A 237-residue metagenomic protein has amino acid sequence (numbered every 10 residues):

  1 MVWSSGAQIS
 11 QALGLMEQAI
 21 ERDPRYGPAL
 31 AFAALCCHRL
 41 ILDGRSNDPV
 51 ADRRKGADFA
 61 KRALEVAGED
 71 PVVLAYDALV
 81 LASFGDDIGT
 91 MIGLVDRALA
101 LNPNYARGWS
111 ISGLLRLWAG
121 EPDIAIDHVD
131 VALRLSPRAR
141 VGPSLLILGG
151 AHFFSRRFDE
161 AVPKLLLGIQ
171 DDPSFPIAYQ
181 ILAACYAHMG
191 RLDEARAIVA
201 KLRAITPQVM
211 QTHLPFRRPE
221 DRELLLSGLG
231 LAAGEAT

Functional and structural regions predicted by a protein language model:
M1-E160, K164-M189, A233: Acidic, proline/glycine-rich low-complexity intrinsically disordered segments
L13, V162, V199, L226-L229: A generic alpha-helix structural signal
G56, A187-V209: TPR/TPR-like (Sel1-like) alpha-helical repeat modules
D58, R134, A197, A204 (+3 more regions): Charged/polar, solvent-exposed surface patches and flexible loops
H128, L192-A195, R222: Alpha-helix initiation and N-capping motif
P173, M189-D193, F216-P219: Short, well-ordered coil↔helix boundary/capping segments
Q208-T237: Terminal, low-structured helical/coil segments at or just beyond the last alpha-helical repeat
